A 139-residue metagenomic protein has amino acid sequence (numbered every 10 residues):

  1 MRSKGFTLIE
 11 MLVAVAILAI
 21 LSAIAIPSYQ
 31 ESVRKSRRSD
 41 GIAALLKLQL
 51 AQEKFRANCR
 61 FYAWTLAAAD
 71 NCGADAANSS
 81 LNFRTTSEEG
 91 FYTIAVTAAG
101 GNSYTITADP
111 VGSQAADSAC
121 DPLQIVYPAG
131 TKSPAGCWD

Functional and structural regions predicted by a protein language model:
M1-Y29: N-terminal single-pass transmembrane signal-anchor helix
S3, S32-S39, A43, A99 (+1 more regions): Residues at secondary-structure transition points
K4, Y29, S36, E53 (+3 more regions): Surface-exposed loop/turn and secondary-structure junction residues enriched for glycine/proline
I9-A19, R38-L50: Short, charged low-complexity linear motifs
L18-I20, P27, A44-L45, Q52-K54 (+2 more regions): Alpha-helical interaction segments
Q30, Q49-Q52, Q114: Glutamine-centric residue-chemistry signal
K35-S39, L46-A68: Alpha-helix exit/C-cap motif
A57-D139: Periplasmic/extracellular, small/polar-rich flexible segments of pilin-like filament-forming proteins
